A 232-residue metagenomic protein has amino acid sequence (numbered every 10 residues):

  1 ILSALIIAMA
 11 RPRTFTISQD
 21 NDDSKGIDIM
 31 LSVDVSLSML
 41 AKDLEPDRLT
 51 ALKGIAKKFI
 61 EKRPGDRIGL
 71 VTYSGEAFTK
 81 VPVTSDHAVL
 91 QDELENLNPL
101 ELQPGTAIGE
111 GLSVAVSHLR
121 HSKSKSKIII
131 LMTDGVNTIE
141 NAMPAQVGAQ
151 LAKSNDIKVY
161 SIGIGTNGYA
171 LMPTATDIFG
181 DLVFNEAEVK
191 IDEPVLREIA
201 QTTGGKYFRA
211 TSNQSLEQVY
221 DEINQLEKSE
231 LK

Functional and structural regions predicted by a protein language model:
I1-D20, Q225-K232: C-terminal signal-anchor/stop-transfer transmembrane helix together with its immediate cytosolic, Lys/Arg-enriched
L5, D34-S36, L52, L70-Y73 (+5 more regions): DG-centered beta-turn motif at the end of beta-strands
R11-S126: Membrane-embedded segments
L40-K42, F78-K80, T138-A142, Y169-M172 (+1 more regions): Extracytoplasmic/secreted cell-surface and envelope-processing proteins
A51-G54, K58, V89-D92, A107-E110 (+7 more regions): Extracytoplasmic/secreted proteins, especially bacterial periplasmic and envelope-associated proteins
D86-V89, D177-G180, Q225-K228: Short, hinge-like loop/turn segments at secondary-structure boundaries
I128, G135-E198, T202: VWA/integrin I-like adhesion module and closely mimicked acidic/polar interface patches used
F208-K232: C-terminal "exit" segments of structured domains
